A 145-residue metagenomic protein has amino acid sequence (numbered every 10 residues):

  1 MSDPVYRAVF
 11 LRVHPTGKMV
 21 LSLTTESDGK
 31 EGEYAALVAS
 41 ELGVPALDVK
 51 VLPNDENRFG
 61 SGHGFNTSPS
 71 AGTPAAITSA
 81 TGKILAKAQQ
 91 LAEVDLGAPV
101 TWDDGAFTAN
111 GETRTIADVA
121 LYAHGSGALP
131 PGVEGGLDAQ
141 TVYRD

Functional and structural regions predicted by a protein language model:
M1-L42, N54-D145: Cofactor-centric catalytic regions
